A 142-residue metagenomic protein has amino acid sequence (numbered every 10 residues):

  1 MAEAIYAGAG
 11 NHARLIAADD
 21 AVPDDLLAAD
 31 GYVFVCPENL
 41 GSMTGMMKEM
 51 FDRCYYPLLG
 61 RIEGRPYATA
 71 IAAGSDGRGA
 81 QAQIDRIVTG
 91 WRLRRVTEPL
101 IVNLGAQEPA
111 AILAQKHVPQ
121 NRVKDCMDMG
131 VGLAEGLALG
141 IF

Functional and structural regions predicted by a protein language model:
M1-R61, V96-T97, I112-F142: N-terminal beta1-alpha1-beta2 submodule of the flavodoxin-like/Rossmannoid cofactor-binding fold
P66-P109, V118-K124: Short, glycine-/small-residue-rich phosphate/pyrophosphate-handling segment
